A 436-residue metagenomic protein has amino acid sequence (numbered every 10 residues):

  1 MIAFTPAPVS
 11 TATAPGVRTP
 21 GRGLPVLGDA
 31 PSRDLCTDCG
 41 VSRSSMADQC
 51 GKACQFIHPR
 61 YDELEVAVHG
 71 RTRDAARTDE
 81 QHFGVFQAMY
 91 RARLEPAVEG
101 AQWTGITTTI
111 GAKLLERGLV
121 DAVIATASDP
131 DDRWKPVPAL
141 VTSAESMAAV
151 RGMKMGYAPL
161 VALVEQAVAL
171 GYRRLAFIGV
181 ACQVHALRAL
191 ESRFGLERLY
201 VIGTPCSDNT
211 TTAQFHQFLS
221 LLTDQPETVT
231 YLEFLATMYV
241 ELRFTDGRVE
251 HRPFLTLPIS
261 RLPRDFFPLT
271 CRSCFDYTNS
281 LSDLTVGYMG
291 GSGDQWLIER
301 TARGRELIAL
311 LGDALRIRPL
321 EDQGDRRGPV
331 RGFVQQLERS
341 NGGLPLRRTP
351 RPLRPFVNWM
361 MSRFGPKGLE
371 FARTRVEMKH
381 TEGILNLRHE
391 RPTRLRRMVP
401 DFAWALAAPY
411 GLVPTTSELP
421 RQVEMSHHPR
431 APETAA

Functional and structural regions predicted by a protein language model:
I2-T72, L284: Iron-sulfur cluster-binding cysteine motifs and their immediate structural context in ferredoxin-like electron-transfer
F56-T107: Entry/capping segment at the start of metal-dependent catalytic domains with acidic active-site entry clusters
A101-D129: Low-complexity, highly charged intrinsically disordered N-terminal segments that act as targeting/localization
Q102-I106, P130, F177-L187, D208-T210: Gly/Ser/Thr-rich loops at beta-strand to alpha-helix junctions that form or flank small-molecule/cofactor-binding
V120-D121, E227-A436: Long, compositionally biased charged/polar accessory segments in the mid-to-C-terminal portions of proteins
K135-L160: Glycine-rich phosphate-binding "P-loop"
G152-V168, A186, S207-Q225: Active-site glycine-rich loop that binds ribose-phosphate moieties when present
L199-L221, L311, R318-F333: Short, flexible loop segments at boundaries between secondary-structure elements
